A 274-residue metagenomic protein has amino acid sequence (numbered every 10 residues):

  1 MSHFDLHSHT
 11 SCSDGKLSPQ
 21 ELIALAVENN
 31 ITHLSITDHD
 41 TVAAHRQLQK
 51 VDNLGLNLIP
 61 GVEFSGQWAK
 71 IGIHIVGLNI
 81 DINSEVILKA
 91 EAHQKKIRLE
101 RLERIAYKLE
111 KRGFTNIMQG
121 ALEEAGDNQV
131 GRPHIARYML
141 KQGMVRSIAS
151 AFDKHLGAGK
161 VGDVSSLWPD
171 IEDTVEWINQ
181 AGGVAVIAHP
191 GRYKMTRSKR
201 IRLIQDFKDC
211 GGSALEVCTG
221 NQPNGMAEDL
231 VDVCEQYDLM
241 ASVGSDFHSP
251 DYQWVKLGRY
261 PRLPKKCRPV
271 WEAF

Functional and structural regions predicted by a protein language model:
M1-I71, K154-G157, V161, P169-W177 (+3 more regions): An N-terminally biased module of ancient metal coordination in phosphate/nucleic-acid-related enzymes
K16, L99-E103, Y107, R112-S198: Divalent metal-binding pocket/active-site signature
E21-L25, T32-L34, H39-R104, K108 (+2 more regions): Mid-domain alpha/beta scaffold segments of enzyme catalytic cores
Q67-H93, R98-L99, M118, R137-K160 (+1 more regions): Active-site gating loops and adjacent loop-to-helix segments of metal-dependent hydrolytic enzymes
